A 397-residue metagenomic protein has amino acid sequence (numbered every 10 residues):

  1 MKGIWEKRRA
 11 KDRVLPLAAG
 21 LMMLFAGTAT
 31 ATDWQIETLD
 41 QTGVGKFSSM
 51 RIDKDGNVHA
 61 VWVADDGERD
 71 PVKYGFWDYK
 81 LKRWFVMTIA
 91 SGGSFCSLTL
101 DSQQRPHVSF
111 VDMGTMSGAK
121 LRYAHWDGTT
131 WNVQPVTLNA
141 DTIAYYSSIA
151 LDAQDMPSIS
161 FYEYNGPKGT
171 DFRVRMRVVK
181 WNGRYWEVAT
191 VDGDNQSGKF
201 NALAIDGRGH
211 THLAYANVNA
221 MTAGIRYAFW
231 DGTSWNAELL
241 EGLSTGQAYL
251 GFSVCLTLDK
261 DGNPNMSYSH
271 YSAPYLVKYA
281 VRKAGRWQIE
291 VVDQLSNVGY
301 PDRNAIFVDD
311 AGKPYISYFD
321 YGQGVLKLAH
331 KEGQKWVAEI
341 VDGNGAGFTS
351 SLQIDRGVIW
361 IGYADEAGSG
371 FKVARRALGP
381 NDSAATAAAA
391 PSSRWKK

Functional and structural regions predicted by a protein language model:
M1-K11: N-terminal secretory signal peptides that target proteins for export/translocation
A10, V14, D171-F172: Intrinsic-disorder-associated interaction segments
K11, L17-A18, F47, N139: Hydrophobic alpha-helical context, especially transmembrane and signal-peptide helices
D12, A18-A19, N201, V254: A residue-level detector for conformationally permissive "hinge/kink" positions
P16-A26: Bacterial N-terminal signal peptides
A31-K397: Extracellular, repeat-based ectodomains that mediate carbohydrate processing or recognition
